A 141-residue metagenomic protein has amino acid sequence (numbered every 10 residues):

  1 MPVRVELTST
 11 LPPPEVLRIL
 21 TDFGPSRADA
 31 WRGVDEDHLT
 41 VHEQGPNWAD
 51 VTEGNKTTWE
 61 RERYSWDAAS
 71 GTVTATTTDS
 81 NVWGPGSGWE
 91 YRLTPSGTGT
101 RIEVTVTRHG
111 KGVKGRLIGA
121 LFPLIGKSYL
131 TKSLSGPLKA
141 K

Functional and structural regions predicted by a protein language model:
M1-P46: Hydrophobic ligand-binding cavity/cleft-lining segments
P2-R4, T58-R63, G84-E90: Short, surface-exposed coil-to-beta transition loops
V3, D35, N47, T74-T76 (+1 more regions): Short structured motifs
T10-P14, Q44, W66-G71, R92-R101: A short, structured loop/turn motif at beta-sheet edges
V16-L20, Y64, I102-V104: Hydrophobic pocket/interface hotspot
W48-N55, T74-V82: Short beta-strand segments that buttress and anchor functional surface loops
W59-D79: Helix-adjacent hinge/juxtasegments
T76-T131: Beta-strand/loop substructures that line and gate deep hydrophobic ligand-binding cavities in soluble
